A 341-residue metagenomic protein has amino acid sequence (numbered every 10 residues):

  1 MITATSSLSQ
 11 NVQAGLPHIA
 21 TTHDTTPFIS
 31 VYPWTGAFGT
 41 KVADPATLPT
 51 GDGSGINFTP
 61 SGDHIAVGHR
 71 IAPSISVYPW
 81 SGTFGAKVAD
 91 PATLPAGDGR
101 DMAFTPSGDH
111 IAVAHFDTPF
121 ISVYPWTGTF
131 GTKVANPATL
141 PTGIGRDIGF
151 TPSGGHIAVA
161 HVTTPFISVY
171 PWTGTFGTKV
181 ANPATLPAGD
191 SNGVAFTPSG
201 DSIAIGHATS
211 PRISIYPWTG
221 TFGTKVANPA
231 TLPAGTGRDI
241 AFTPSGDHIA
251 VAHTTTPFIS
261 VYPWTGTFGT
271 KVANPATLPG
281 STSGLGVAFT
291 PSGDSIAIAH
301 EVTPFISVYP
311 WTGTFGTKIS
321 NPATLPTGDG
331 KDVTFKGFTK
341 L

Functional and structural regions predicted by a protein language model:
M1-H18, T334-L341: Enriched but not universal
L16-P17, S61-D63, S107-D109, S153-G155 (+3 more regions): Short coil/turn segments that connect the beta-strands within blades of beta-propeller domains
D24, R70, F116, V162 (+3 more regions): Short loop/turn segments immediately following the C-termini of beta-strands
G36-D44, G82-D90, G128-N136, G174-N182 (+3 more regions): Beta-strand initiation motifs
A46-T50, A92-A96, A138-T142, P183-P187 (+3 more regions): Surface loop/turn motifs at the tips and blade-to-blade linkers of beta-strand repeat domains
I306-V308, L325-L341: Blade-level signature of beta-propeller repeat domains, shared across WD40, Kelch, NHL, RCC1 and BNR/Asp-box propellers
